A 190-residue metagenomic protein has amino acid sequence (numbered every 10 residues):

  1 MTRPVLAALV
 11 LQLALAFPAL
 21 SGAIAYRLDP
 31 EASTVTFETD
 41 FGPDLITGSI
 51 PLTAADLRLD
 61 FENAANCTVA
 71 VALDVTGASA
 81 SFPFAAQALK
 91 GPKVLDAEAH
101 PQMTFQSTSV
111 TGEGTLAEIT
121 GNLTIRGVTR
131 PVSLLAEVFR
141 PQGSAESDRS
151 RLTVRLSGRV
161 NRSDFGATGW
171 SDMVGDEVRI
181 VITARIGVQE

Functional and structural regions predicted by a protein language model:
M1-P4: Positively charged n-region of N-terminal signal peptides that target proteins for export
A7-P18: Bacterial N-terminal signal peptides
L20-E190: Low-complexity, acidic/polar, glycine-enriched regions of mature
